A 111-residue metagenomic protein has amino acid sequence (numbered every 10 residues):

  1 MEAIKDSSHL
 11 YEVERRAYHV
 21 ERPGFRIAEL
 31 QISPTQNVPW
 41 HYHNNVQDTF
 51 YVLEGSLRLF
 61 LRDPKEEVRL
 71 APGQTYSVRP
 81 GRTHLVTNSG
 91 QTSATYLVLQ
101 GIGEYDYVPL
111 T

Functional and structural regions predicted by a protein language model:
M1-A28, P39-W40, V108-T111: A short, N-terminal "cap"/entry segment at the start of jelly-roll beta-barrel domains of the cupin/DSBH fold
A17-V20, L30, V38-N44, L61 (+2 more regions): Short histidine-centered beta-strand/loop micro-motifs that create catalytic or ligand/metal-coordination sites
I32-S33, N44-L59, G101: Short, conserved beta-strand element in jelly-roll/cupin
V38, Q47, Y76, H84 (+1 more regions): Glycine-centered loop/turn positions within well-structured domains that cap or flank conserved ligand/cofactor-binding
P64-P80: Short acidic-glycine-tyrosine-enriched beta hairpin
P80-D106: Ligand-binding loop in jelly-roll beta-barrel domains
